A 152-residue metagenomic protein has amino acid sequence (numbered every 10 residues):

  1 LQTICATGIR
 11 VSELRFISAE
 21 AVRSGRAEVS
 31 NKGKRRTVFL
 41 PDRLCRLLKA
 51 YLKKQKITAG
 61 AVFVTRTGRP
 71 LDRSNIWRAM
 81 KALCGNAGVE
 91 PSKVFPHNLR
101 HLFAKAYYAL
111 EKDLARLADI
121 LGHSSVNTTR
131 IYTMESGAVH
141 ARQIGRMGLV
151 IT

Functional and structural regions predicted by a protein language model:
L1-V11, Q55: Basic, Lys/Arg- and aromatic-enriched nucleic-acid-binding interface segment
Q2, A6, R100-S124, I131: C-terminal catalytic core of tyrosine-transesterase DNA break-rejoin enzymes
T7-A50: Conserved tyrosine-mediated DNA breakage-rejoining catalytic core shared by Y-recombinases
K32, L121, V126-R146: Catalytic-site neighborhood detector that most strongly recognizes the C-terminal catalytic loop/helix of tyrosine
P41-E90: Active-site/catalytic core of tyrosine-dependent DNA strand-transfer enzymes
K93-H97: Catalytic tyrosine of NAD(P)H-dependent dehydrogenase/reductases that use a Tyr as the general acid/base
G148-T152: C-terminal secondary-structure termini that scaffold catalytic or DNA-interacting sites
